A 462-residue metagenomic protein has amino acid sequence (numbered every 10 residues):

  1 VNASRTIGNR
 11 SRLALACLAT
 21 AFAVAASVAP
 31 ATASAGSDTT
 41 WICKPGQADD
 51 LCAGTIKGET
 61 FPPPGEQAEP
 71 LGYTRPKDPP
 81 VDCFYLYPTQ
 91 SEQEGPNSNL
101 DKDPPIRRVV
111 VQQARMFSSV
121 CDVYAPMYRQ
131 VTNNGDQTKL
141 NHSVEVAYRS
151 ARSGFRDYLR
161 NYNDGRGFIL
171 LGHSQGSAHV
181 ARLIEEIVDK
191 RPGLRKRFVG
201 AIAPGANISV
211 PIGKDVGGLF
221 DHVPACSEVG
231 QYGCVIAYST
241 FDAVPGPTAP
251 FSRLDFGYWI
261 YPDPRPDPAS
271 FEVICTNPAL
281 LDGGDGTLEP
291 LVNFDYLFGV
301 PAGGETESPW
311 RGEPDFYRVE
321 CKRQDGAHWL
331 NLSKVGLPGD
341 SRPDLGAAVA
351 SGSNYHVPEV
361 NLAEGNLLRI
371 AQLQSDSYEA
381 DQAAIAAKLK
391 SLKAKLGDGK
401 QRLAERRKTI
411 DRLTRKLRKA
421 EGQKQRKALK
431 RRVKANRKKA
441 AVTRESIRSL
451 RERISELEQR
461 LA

Functional and structural regions predicted by a protein language model:
N2-L18: Bacterial N-terminal signal peptides that target proteins for export
A16-S27: Bacterial N-terminal signal peptides
A25-S37: C-terminal region of N-terminal signal peptides and the immediate post-cleavage residues of exported proteins
S34-L71: N-terminal module-boundary/linker segments of secreted carbohydrate-active enzymes
T39, P45-A48, P76-P79, Y85-G167 (+1 more regions): Active-site catalytic motif of lipid deacylating hydrolases and related acyltransferases
S150-D164, E185-A347, N354-E359, E364 (+4 more regions): Surface cap/lid and interfacial helix-loop subdomains adjacent to catalytic sites that gate substrate access
G172-G176, V180: Gly/Ala-rich beta-loop-alpha elbow adjacent to hydrolase catalytic centers
I385-A462: Extended amphipathic alpha-helical heptad-repeat regions
